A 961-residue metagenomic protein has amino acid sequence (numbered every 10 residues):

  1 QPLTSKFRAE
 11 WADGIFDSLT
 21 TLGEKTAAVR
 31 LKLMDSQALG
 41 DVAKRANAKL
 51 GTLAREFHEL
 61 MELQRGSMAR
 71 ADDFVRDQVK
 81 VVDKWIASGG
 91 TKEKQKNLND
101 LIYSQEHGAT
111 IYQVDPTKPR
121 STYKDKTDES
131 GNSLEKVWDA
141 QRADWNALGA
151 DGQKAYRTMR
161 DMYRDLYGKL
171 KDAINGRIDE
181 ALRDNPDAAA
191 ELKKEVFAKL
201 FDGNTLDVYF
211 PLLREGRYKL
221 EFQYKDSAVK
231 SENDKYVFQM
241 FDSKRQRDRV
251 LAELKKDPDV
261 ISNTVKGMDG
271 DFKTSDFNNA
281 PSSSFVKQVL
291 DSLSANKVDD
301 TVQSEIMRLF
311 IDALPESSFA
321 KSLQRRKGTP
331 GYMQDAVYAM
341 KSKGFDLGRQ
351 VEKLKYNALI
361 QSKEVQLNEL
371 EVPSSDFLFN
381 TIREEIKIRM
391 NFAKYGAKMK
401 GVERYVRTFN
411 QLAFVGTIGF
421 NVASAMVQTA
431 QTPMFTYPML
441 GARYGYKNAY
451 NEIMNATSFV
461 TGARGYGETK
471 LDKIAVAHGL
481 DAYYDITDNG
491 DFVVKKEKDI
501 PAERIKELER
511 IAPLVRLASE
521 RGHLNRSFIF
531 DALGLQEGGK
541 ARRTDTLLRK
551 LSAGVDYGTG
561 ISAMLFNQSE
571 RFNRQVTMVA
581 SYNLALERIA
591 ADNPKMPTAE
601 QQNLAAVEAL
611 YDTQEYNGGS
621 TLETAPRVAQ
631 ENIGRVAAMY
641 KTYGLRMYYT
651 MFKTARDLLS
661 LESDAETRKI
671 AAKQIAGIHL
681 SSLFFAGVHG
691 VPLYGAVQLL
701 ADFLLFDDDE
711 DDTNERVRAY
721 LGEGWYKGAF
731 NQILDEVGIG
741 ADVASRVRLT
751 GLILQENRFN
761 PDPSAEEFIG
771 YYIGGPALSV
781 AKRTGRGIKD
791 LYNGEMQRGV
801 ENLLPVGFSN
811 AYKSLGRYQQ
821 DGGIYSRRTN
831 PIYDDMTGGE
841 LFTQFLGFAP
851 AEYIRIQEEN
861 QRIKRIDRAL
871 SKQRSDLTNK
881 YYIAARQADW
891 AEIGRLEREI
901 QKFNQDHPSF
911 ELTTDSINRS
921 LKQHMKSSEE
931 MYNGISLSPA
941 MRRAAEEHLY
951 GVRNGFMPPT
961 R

Functional and structural regions predicted by a protein language model:
Q1-D165, E180, D187-Q239, R249 (+4 more regions): Low-complexity, small/polar and acidic-rich linker and loop segments
S5, R142-R157, V237-F241, D276 (+9 more regions): Short, charged/polar micro-motifs that form catalytic or ligand-binding hotspots
E24, S36, N47-L50, N185 (+10 more regions): Short, solvent-exposed helix-helix connector turns and helix-capping sites enriched in acidic/polar residues
V81, L101-T110, D115, D125-D128 (+4 more regions): Hydrophobic, often aromatic-rich secondary-structure segments at membrane interfaces
T91, G149, N185-A189, S243 (+8 more regions): Intrinsically disordered, low-complexity coil/linker segments enriched for acidic/polar and small residues
G152, R177, E191, E195-K400: Polar, solvent-exposed alpha-helical protein-interaction surfaces
P211, G787-R961: Hydrophobic alpha-helical segments
T417, N421-F435, A638, T642-Y649 (+9 more regions): Membrane-interacting helical modules
